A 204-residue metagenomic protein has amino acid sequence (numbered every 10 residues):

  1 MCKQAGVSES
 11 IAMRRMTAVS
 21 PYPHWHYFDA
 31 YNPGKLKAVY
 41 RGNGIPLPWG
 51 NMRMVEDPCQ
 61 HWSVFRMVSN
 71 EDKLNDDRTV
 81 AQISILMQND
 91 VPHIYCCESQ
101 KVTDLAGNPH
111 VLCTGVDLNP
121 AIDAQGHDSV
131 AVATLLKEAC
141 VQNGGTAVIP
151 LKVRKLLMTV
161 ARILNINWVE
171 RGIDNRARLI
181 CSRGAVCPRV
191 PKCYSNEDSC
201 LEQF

Functional and structural regions predicted by a protein language model:
M1-F204: Active-site hotspot residues in diverse enzymes, especially metal/ion-binding acidic/histidine motifs
